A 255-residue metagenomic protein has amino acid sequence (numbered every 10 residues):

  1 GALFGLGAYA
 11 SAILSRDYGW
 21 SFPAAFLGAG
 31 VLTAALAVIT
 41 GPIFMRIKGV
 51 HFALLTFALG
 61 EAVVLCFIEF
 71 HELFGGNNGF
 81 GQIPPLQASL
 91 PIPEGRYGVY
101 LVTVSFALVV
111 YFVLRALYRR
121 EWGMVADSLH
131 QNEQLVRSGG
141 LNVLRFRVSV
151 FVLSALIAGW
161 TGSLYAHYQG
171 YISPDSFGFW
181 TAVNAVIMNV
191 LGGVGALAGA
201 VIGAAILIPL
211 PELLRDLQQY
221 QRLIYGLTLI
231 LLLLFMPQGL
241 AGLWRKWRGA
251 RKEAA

Functional and structural regions predicted by a protein language model:
G1, G5, Y9, W20 (+3 more regions): Transmembrane alpha-helical segments in multi-pass inner-membrane proteins
G1-D17, P42-F52, A126-L129, E133-S138 (+1 more regions): Single transmembrane alpha-helix segments in multi-pass membrane proteins
S11-R16, T40-G41, L65-I68, V110 (+5 more regions): Structural signal for membrane-spanning alpha-helices in multi-pass inner-membrane proteins, emphasizing helix cores
Y18-E61, I202-A204: Alpha-helical transmembrane segments within multi-pass membrane transporters and channels
P42, R46, V50, E121 (+2 more regions): Membrane-spanning helices that line or support transport/gating and their immediate boundary helices in channels
L59-P93, G123, A241-L243: Extracellular/periplasmic helix-loop junction at the C-terminal end of a transmembrane helix in multi-pass membrane
P93-S173: Helix-loop-helix "hairpin" substructures at the membrane interface of multi-pass membrane proteins
Q131, S138-F146, L214-A255: Cytosolic-side transmembrane-helix boundaries in multi-pass membrane proteins
